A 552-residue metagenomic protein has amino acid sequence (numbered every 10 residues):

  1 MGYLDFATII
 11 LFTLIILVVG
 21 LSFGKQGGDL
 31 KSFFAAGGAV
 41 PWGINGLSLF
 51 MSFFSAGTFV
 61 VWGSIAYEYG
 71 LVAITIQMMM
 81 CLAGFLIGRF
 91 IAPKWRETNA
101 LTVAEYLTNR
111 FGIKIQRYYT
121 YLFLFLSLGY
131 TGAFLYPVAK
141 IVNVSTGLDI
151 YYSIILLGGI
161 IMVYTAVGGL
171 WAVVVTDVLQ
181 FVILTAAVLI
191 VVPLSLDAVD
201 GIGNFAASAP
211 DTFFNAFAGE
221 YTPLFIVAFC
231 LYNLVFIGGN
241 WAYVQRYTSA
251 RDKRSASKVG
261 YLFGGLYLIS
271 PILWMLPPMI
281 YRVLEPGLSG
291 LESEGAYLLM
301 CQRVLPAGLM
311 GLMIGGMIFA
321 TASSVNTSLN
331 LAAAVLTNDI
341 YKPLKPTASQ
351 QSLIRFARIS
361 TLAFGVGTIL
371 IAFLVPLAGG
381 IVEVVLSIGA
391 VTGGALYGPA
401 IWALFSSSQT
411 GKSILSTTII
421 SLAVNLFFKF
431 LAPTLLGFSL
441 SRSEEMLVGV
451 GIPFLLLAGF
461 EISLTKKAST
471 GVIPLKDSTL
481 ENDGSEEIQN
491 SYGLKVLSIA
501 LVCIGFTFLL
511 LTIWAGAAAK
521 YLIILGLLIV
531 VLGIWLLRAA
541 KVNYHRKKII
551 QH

Functional and structural regions predicted by a protein language model:
M1-H552: Membrane-embedded helix-loop-helix hairpins and adjacent transmembrane boundary segments in multi-pass transporters
